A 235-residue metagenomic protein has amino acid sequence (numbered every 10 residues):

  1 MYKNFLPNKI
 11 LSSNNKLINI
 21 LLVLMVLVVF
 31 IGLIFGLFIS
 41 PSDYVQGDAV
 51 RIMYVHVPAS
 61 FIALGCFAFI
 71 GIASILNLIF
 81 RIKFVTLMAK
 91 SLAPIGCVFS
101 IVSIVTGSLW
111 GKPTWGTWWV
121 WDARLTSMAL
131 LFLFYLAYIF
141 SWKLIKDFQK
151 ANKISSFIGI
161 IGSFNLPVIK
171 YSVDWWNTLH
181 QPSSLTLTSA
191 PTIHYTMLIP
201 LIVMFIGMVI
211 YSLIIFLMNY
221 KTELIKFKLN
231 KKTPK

Functional and structural regions predicted by a protein language model:
M1-K235: Polytopic transmembrane helical bundles with strong interfacial aromatic enrichment
